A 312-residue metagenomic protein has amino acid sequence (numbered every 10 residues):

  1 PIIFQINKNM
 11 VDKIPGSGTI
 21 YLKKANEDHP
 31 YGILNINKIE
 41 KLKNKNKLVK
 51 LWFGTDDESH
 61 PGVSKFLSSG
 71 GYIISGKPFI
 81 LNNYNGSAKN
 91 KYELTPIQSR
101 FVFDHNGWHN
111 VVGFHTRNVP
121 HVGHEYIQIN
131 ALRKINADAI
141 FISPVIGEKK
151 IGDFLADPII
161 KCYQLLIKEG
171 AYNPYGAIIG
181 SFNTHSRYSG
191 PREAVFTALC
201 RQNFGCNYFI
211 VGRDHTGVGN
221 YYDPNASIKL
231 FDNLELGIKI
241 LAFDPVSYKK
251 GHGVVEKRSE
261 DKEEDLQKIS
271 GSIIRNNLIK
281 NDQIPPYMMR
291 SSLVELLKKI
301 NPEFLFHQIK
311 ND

Functional and structural regions predicted by a protein language model:
P1-D312: Active-site cores that bind ATP or allylic diphosphates and position pyrophosphate for catalysis
